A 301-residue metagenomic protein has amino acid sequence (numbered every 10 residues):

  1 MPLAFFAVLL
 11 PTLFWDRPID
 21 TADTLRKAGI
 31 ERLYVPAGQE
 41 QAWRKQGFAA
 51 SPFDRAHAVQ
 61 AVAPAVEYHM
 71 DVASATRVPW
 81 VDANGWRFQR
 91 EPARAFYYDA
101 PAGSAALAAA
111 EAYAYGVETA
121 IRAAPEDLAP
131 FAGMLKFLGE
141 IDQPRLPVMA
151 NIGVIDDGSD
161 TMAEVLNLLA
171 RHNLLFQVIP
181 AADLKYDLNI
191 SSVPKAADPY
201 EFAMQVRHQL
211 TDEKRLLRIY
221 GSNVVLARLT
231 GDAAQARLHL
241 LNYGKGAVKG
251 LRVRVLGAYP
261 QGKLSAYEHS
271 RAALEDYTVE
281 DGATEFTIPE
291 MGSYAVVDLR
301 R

Functional and structural regions predicted by a protein language model:
P2-L9: Sec-dependent N-terminal signal peptides
L10-R301: Carbohydrate-binding surfaces of carbohydrate-active enzymes
